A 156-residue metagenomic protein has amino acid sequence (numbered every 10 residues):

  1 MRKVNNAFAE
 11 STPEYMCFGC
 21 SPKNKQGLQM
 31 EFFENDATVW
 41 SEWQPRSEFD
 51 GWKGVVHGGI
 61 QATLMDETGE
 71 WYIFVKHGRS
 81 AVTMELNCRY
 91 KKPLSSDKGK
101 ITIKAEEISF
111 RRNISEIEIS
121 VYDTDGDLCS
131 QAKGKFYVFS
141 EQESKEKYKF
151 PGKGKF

Functional and structural regions predicted by a protein language model:
M1-E42, R46-S47: Non-catalytic linker/capping segments at the edges of enzyme domains
M1-F8, S95-D97, I108-F156: HotDog/MaoC-like acyl-thioester-processing domains
G27, T83-E85, I114-E116: Short coil/loop residues immediately preceding or within conserved phosphate-binding loops of NTP-utilizing enzyme
W40-L64: A conserved, well-ordered hydrophobic junction motif at loop->secondary-structure transitions
W43-P45, Y90, V138: Hydrophobic residues in beta-strands and at strand termini
T68-T102, E107, K133: Hydrophobic beta-strand-centered segment that forms part of the acyl-chain substrate-binding groove
